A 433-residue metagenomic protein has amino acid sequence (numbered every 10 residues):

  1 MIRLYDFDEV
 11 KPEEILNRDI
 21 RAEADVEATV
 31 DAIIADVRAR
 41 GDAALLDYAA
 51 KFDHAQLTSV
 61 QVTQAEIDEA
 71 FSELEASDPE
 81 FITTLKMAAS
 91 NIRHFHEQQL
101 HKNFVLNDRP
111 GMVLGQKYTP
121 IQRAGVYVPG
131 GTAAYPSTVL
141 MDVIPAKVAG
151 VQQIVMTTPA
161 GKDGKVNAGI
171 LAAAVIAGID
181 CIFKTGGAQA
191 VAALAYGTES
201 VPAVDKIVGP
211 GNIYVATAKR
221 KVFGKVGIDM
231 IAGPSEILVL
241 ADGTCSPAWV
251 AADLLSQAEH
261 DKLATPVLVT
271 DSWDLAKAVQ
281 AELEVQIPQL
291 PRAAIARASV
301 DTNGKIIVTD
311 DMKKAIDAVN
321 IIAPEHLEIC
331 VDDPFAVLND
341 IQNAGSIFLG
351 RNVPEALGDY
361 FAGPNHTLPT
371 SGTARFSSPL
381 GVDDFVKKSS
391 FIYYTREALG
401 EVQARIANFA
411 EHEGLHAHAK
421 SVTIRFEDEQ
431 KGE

Functional and structural regions predicted by a protein language model:
M1-Q122: N-terminal Rossmann-like NAD(P)+-binding subdomain of aldehyde/semialdehyde dehydrogenases
L106-A172: Conserved small-residue-rich beta-alpha loop and adjacent elements that most often cradle the phosphate/pyrophosphate
M141-Q152, V175-A177, A195-V201, K219-K221 (+1 more regions): Alpha-helix C-terminal capping segments
Q152-G161, P266-S272, V279, G350: Short internal beta-strands
G178-W249, D253-S256, H260-T265: Conserved NAD(P)+-binding/catalytic subdomain of aldehyde/semialdehyde dehydrogenases
M230-T302, I306: A conserved active-site cap/scaffold subdomain adjacent to cofactor or substrate pockets
I321-E433: C-terminal core of ALDH-fold dehydrogenases
